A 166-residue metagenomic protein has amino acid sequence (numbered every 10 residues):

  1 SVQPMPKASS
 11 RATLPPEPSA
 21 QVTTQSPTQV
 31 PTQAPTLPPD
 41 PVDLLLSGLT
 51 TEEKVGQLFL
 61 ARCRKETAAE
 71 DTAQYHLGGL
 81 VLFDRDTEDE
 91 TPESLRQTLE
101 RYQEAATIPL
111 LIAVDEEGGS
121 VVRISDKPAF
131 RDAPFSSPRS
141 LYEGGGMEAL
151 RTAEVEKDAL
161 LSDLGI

Functional and structural regions predicted by a protein language model:
S1-L44: N-terminal, intrinsically disordered, polar/charged segments of Gram-positive cell-envelope systems that serve as
V2, R11, Q57-L60, D132: Intrinsically disordered, low-complexity regions
V2, V22, V30, V42 (+5 more regions): Extended aliphatic helical segments
T13, T23-T24, T28, T32 (+9 more regions): Residue-identity detector for threonine
P35-T67, E117: Boundary/entry segment of secreted carbohydrate-active catalytic domains
E70-I166: Enzymes and membrane/adaptor proteins characterized by extended Gly/Ser/Thr/Asp/Glu-rich, aromatic-dotted
